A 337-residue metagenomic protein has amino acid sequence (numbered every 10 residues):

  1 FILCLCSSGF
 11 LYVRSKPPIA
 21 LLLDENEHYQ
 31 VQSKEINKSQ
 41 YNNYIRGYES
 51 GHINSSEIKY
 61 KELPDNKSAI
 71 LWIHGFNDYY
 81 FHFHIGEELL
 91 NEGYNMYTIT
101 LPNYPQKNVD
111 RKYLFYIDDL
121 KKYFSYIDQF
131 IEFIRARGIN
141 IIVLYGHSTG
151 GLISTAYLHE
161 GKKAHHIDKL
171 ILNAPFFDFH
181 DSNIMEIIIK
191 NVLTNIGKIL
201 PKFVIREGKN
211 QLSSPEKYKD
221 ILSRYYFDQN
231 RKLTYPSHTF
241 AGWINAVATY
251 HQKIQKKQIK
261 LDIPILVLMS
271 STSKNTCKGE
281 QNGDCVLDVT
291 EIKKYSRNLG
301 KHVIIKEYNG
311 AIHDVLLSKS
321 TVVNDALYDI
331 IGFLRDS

Functional and structural regions predicted by a protein language model:
C4-E62: An N-terminal hydrophobic leader/cap segment in hydrolases
K67-G75: Short beta-strand element of the alpha/beta-hydrolase
D78-F81, L90-R111: Conserved alpha/beta-hydrolase
Y116-R135: Alpha/beta-hydrolase active-site loop
A136-S148: Alpha/beta-hydrolase fold nucleophile elbow
T149, I153-F240: Alpha/beta-hydrolase-fold enzymes
I205-H302, E307: Serine-hydrolase catalytic core
H302-S337: Catalytic active-site module of serine/aspartate enzymes centered on a nucleophile-bearing elbow/loop
